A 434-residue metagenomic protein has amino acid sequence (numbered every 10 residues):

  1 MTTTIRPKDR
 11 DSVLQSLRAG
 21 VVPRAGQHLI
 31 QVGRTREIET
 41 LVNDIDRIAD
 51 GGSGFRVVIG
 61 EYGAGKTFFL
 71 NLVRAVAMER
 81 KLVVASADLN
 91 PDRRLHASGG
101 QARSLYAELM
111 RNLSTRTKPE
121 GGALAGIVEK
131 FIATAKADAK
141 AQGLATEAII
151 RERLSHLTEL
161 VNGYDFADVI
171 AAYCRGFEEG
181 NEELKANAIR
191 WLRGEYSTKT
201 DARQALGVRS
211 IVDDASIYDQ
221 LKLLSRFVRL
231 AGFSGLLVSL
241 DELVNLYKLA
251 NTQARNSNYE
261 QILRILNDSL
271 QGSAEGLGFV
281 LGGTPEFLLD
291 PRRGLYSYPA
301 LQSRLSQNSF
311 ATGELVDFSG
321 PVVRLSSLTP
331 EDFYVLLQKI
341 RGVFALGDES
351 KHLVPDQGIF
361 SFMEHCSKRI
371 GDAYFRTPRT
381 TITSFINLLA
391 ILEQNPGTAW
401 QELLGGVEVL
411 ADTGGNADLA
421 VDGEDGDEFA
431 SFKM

Functional and structural regions predicted by a protein language model:
M1-G54, T398-M434: A short, basic N-terminal segment
T4, K8-D9, K185-V238, E242-V354: The catalytic "switch" region of P-loop NTPases
Q31-T35, G63, G99, G121 (+6 more regions): Conserved phosphate/pyrophosphate-binding and hydrolysis machinery centered on Walker-type P-loop NTPases, extending
I38, L70, A102-Y106, R255 (+1 more regions): Amphipathic alpha-helical segments in well-structured domains
V57-G60, A64, F68-A231, E393-G397 (+1 more regions): P-loop NTPase nucleotide-binding core
Y62-T67, V244-N245, T377: Gly/Ser/Thr-rich loops at beta-strand to alpha-helix junctions that form or flank small-molecule/cofactor-binding
F68, A135-D138, L246, V409-A417: Eukaryote-specific, cytoplasm-facing alpha-helical/coiled-coil scaffolding segments in long proteins
A172-R190, T312-V316, S326-M434: C-terminal alpha-helical "lid" subdomain
